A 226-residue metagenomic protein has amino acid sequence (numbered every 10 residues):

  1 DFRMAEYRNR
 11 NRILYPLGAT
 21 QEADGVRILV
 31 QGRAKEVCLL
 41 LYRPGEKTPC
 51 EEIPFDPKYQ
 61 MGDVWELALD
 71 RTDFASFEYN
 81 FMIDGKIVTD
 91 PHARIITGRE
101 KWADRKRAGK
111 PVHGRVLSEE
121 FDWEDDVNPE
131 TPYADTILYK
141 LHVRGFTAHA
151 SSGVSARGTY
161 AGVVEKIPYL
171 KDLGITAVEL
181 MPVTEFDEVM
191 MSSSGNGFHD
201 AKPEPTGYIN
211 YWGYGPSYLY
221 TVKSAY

Functional and structural regions predicted by a protein language model:
D1-G25, P49-E52, Y59-H142, F146-S155: The feature marks proteins involved in alpha-glucan
V30, L141, L170, L180 (+1 more regions): Conserved, mostly hydrophobic/aromatic
Q31-V37: Short proline/glycine-enriched turn/loop motifs at strand-loop junctions of beta-rich domains
C38-L40, N80: Beta-strand signatures of extracellular beta-sandwich domains
E130-D135, K171-D172, W212: Extracellular/periplasmic catalytic domains that process cell-envelope and extracellular macromolecules
R144-E179: A conserved hydrophobic secondary-structure block that centers on an alpha-helix together with its immediately flanking
S152-V154, M190-Y226: Aromatic- and acidic-residue-enriched carbohydrate-binding clefts of CAZyme catalytic domains
K171-P203: Carboxylate/His-rich catalytic cores and anion/metal-binding grooves
